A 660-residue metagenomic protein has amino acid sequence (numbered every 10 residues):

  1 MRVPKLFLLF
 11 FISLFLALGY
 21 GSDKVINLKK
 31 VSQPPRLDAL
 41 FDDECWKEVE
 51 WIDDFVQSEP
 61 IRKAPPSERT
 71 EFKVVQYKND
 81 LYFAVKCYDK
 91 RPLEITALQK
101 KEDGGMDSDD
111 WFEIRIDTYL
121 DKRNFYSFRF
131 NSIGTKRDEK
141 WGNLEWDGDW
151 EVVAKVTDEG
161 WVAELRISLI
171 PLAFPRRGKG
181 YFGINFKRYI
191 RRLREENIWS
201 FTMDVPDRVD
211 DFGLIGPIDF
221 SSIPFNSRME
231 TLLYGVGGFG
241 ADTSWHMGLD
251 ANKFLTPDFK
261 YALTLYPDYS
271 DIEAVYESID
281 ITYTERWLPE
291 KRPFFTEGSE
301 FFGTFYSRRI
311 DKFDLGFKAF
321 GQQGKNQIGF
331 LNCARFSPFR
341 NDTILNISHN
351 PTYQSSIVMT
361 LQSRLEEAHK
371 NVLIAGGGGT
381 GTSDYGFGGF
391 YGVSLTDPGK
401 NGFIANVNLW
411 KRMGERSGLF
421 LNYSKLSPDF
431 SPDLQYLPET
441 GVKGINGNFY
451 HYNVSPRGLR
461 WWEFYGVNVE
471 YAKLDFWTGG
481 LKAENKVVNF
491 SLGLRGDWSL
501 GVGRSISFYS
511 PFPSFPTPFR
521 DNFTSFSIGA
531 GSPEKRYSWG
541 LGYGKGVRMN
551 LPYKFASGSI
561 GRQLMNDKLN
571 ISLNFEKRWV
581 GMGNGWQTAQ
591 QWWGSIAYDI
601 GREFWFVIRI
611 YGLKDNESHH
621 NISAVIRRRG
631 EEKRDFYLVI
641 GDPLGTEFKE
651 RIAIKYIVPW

Functional and structural regions predicted by a protein language model:
M1-L8: Bacterial N-terminal signal peptides that target proteins for export
L8-A17: Bacterial N-terminal signal peptides
G21-I344, S348-N350: Structural preference for beta-rich elements and adjacent junctions enriched in aromatics
N79-L81, N124-Y126, W161, G178-F182 (+16 more regions): Outer-envelope beta-barrel architecture signal
P92-K100, R137-K140, F174-R176, I272-V275 (+7 more regions): A short, polar/proline- and glycine-enriched secondary-structure boundary/capping micro-motif
L165, D242, N252, K260-Y261 (+4 more regions): Catalytic-domain carbohydrate-binding cleft regions of carbohydrate-active enzymes
I223-F259, D342-L395, S455-G458, E463-G466 (+3 more regions): Surface-exposed extracellular loop regions of Gram-negative outer-membrane beta-barrel proteins
K312, F320, G389-W660: Exposed, low-structure sequence patches enriched in small/polar residues
